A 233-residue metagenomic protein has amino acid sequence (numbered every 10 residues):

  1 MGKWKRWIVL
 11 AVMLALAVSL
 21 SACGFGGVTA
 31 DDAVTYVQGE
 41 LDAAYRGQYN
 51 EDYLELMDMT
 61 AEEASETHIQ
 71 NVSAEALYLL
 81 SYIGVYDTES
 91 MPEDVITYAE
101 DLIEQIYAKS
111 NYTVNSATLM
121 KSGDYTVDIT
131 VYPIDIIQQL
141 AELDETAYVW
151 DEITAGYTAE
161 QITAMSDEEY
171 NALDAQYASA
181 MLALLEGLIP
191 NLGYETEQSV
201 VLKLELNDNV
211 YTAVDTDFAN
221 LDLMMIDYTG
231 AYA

Functional and structural regions predicted by a protein language model:
M1-L10: Bacterial N-terminal signal peptides that target proteins for export
L10, G24-F25: Aromatic (Trp/Tyr) and acidic
V18-A22: C-terminal motif of bacterial Sec signal peptides marking the signal peptidase cleavage site
G26-A233: Subset-of-secretome marker
